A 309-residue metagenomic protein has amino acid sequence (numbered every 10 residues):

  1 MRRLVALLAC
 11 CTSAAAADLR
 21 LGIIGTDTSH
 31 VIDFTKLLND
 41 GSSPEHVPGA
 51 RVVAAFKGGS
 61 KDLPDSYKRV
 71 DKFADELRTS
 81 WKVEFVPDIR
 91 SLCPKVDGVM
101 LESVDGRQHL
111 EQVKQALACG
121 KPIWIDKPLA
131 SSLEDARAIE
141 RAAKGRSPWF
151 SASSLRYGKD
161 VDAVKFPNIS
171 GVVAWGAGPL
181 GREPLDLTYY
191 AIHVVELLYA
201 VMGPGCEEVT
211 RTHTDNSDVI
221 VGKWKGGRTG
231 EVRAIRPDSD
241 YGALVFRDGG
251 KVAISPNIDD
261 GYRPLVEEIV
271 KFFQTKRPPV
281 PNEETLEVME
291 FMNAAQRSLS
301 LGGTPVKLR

Functional and structural regions predicted by a protein language model:
R3-S13: Sec-dependent N-terminal signal peptides
A17-C119, R141, P204, W224 (+1 more regions): N-terminal glycine-/serine-/threonine-rich beta1-alpha1-beta2 phosphate-ribose binding loop of Rossmann-like
V99-M100, F272-R309: C-terminal helix-rich "cap/oligomerization" subdomain common to oxidoreductases
G120-P122, K127-P128: Short helix/strand-capping hinge loops at secondary-structure junctions that flank key functional elements
L129-P184: A contiguous active-site-proximal alpha/beta segment in oxidoreductase catalytic domains
V172-D240, E283-L286, E290: Rossmann-like dinucleotide-binding domain that binds NAD(P)(H)
S239-R277: Interdomain hinge/lid region at the active-site interface of Rossmann-like NAD(P)-dependent oxidoreductases
